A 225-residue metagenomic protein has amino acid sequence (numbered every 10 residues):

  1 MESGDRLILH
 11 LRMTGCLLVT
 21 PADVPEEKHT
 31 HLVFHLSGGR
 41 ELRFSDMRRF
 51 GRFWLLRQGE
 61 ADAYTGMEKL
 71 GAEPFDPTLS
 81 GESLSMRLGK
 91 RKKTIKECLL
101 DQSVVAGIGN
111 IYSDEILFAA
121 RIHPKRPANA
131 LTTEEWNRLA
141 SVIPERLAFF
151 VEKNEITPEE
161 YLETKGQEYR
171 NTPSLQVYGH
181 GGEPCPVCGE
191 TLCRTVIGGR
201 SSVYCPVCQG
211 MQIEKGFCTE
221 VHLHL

Functional and structural regions predicted by a protein language model:
M1-E2, S141: Extreme N-terminus of proteins, especially the signal/transit-peptide cleavage junction and the first residues
S3, L7-G107, Y112-S113, L117-A119 (+1 more regions): Phosphate/anion-contacting hairpin/loop surfaces
S83-L225: Basic, nucleic-acid-binding surfaces and adjacent catalytic neighborhoods in DNA/RNA-processing proteins
